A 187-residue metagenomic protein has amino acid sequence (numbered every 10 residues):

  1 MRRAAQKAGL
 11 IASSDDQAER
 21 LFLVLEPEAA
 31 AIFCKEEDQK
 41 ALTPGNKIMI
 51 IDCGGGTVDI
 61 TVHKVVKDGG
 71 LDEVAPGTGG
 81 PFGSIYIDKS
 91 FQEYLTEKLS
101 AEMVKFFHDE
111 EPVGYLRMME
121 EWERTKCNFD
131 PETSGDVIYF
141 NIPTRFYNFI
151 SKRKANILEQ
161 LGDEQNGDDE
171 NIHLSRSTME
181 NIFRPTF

Functional and structural regions predicted by a protein language model:
M1-I50, P112-R117, E121, F129-F140: Nucleotide/phosphate-binding catalytic cleft detector across ATP-hydrolyzing and phosphate-transferring enzymes
S13-D16, G70-G77: Flexible phosphate/Mg2+-sensing switch loops adjacent to catalytic phosphate-binding sites
L25-A29, G56-T57, P81-K89: Conserved A3 ("GATE") glycine/threonine-rich loop of ANL adenylate-forming enzymes
E26, D52, I60, F91 (+1 more regions): Residue-level signature of catalytic and energy-coupling elements of molecular machines, predominantly ATP/GTP-dependent
P27, K64-V66, L95: Residues that form ligand- and interface-recognition hot spots within folded domains
E28-A30, G55-G56, K67, T78 (+1 more regions): Conserved beta-strand elements of beta-rich interaction domains across eukaryotes, especially beta-propellers
E36-E73: Gly/Thr-rich phosphate-binding beta-strand-loop-beta motif of the actin/hexokinase/Hsp70
F82-F187: Gly/charged contiguous loops adjacent to phosphate- or pyrophosphate-bearing nucleotide/cofactor binding elements
